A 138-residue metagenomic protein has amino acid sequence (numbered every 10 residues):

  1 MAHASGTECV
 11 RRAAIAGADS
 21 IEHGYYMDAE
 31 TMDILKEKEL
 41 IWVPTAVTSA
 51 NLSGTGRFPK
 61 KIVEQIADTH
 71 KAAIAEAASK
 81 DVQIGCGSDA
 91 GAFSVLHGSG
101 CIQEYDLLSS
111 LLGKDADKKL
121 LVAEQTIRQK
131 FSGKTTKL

Functional and structural regions predicted by a protein language model:
M1-W42, E64-I84, E124, F131 (+1 more regions): Histidine/acidic residue-rich metal-binding segments in metalloenzymes
S5-T7, Y26, A46-S49, G91-F93: Active-site beta-loop-alpha junctions enriched in small/polar residues
G6, D28, P59, K114-D115: Helix N-cap and loop-to-helix transition residues
I15-G17, L35-K36, G56-F58, S99-I102: Short, glycine/charged-enriched secondary-structure capping and boundary segments
T31, N51-L52, S94: Glycine/Thr-rich phosphate-binding loops of Rossmann-like dinucleotide-binding domains
K38-Q65, Y105, D115: Active-site gating loops and adjacent loop-to-helix segments of metal-dependent hydrolytic enzymes
F58, D68-L138: His/Asp/Glu-enriched, well-ordered alpha-helical/loop segment that forms or immediately abuts the divalent-metal
